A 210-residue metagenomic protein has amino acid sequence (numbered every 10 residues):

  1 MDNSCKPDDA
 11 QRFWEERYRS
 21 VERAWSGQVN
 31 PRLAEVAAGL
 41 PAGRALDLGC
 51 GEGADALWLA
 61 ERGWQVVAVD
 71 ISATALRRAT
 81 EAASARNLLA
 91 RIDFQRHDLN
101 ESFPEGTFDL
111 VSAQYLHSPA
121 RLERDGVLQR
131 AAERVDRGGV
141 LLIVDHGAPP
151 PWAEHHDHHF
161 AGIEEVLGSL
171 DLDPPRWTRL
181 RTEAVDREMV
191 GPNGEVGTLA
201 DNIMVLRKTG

Functional and structural regions predicted by a protein language model:
M1-L40: Conserved class I S-adenosyl-L-methionine
G43-G51: Conserved class I S-adenosyl-L-methionine
S72-T74: Conserved SAM/SAH-binding beta-strand->alpha-helix loop
A79-T80: Conserved SAM-binding loop
N87-L99: Conserved SAM-binding strand-loop segment of SAM-dependent methyltransferases
F103-L110: A short acidic, Gly/Pro-enriched loop at the edge of an enzyme's catalytic core that lines a small-molecule cofactor
S118-A131: A short, conserved alpha-helix within the catalytic core of class I
G138-H146: Conserved beta-strand signature within the Rossmann-like core of class I S-adenosyl-L-methionine
